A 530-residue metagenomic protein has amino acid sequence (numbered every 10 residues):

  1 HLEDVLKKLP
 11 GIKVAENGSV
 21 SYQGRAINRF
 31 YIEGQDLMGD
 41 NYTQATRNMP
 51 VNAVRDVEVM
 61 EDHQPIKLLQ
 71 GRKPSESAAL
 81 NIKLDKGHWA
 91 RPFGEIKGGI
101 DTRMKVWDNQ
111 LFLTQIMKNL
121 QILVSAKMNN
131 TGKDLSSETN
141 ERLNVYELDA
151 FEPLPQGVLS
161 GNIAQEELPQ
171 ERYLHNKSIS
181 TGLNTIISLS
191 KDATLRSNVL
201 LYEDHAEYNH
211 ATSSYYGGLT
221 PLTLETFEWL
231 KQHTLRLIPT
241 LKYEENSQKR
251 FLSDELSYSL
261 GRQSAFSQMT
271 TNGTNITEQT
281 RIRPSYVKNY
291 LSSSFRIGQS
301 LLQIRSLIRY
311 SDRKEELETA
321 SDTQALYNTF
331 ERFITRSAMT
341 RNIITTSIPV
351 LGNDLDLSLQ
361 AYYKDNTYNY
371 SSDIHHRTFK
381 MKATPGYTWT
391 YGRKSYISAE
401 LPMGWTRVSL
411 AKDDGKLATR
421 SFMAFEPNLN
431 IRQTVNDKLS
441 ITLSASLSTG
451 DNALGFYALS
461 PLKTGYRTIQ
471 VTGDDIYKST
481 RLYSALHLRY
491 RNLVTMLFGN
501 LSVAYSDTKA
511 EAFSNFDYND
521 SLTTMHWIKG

Functional and structural regions predicted by a protein language model:
H1-Q263, E278-R309, I344-D354, G392 (+2 more regions): Membrane-proximal, glycine/serine-rich, low-complexity loop/turn segments characteristic of large bacterial
K73-E76, N140-V145, T212-T220, Q268-I276 (+6 more regions): Flexible, surface-exposed loop regions and adjacent strand-edge segments of Gram-negative outer-membrane beta-barrel
R103, Y173-H175, W229-L235, N275-S285 (+6 more regions): Replace "Gram-negative outer membrane beta-barrel proteins" with "bacterial and organellar outer membrane beta-barrel
K133-S137, H205-H210, Q263-M269, R313-T319 (+5 more regions): Outer-membrane beta-barrel proteins
P155-L159, S398-G404, P461: Active-site-adjacent bridging/hinge elements
E318, D322-Q324, T329-N342, P349 (+2 more regions): Signature of Gram-negative outer-membrane beta-barrel scaffolds
S372-K382, V471-G473, Y477, Y490 (+1 more regions): Outer membrane beta-barrel strand-and-loop segments of large Gram-negative receptors, especially TonB-dependent
R407-S409, D437-L482, Y505-S521: Surface-exposed extracellular loop regions of Gram-negative outer-membrane beta-barrel proteins, predominantly
